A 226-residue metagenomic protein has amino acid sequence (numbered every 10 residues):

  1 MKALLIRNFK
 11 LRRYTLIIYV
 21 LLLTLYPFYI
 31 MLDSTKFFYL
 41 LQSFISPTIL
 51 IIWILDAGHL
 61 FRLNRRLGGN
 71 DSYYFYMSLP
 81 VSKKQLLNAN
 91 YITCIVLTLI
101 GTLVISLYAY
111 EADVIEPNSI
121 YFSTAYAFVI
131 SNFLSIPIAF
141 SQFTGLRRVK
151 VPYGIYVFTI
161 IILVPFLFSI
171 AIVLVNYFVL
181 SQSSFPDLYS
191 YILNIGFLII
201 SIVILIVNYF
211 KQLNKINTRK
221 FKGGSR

Functional and structural regions predicted by a protein language model:
M1-D71, L87-R226: Hydrophobic alpha-helical transmembrane segments of membrane proteins
D71-M77: Short cytoplasmic-facing helical segments at TM-TM junctions of multi-pass membrane proteins
M77-K83: Short helix-to-coil transition segments within interhelical loops that connect adjacent transmembrane helices
